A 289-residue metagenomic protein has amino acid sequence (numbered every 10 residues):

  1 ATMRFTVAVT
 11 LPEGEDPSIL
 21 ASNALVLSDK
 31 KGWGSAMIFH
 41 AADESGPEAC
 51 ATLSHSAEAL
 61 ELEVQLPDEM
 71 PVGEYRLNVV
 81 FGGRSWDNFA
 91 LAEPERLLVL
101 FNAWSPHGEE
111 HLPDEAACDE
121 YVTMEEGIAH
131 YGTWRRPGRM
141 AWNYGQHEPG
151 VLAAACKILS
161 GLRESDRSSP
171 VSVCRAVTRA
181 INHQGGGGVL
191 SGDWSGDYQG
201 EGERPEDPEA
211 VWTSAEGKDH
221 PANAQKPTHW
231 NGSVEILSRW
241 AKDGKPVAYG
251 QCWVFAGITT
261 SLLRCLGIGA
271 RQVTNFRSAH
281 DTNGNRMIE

Functional and structural regions predicted by a protein language model:
L11-Y131: Extended acidic/polar, glycine-enriched regions that form or flank non-catalytic beta-rich accessory modules
E13-E15, I181, G185, E203 (+4 more regions): Eukaryotic basic, amphipathic alpha-helical target segments in cytosolic regions
E61-V64, S160-G161, A256: Short alpha-helical segments and helix-capping/turn motifs at coil-helix boundaries
V72-N78, P170-C174, A256: Generic preference for well-ordered alpha-helical elements
P94-V247: Acidic low-complexity segments
P227-E289: Hydrophobic/aromatic-rich core segments of domains that either
